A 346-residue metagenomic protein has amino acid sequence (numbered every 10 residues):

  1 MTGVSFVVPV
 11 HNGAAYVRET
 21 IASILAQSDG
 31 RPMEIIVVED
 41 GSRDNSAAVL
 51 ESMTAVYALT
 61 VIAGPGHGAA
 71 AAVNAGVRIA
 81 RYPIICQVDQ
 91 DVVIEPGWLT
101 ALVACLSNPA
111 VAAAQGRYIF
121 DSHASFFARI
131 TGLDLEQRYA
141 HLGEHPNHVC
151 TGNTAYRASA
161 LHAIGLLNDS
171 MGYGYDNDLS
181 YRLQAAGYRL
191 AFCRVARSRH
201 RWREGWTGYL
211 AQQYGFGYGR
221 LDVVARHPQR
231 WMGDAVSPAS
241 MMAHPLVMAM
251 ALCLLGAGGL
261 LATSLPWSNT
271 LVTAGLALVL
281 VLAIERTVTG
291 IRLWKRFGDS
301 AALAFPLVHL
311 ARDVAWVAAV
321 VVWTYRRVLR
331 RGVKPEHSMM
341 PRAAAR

Functional and structural regions predicted by a protein language model:
A22-P32: Short, acidic, metal-binding catalytic loop of nucleotide-sugar glycosyltransferases
E39-A48, V92: A conserved acidic beta->alpha catalytic loop
G64-A80, T151: Glycine-rich, basic loop-to-helix element that forms the pyrophosphate-binding segment of sugar-nucleotide handling
I85: Short aromatic/hydrophobic "clamp" motif used to bind/position activated sugar donors
G97-F126, R201: Conserved donor NDP-sugar-binding/catalytic core segment of glycosyltransferases
F120-D121, R138-Y156, M171-G172, D178 (+2 more regions): A recurrent flexible, glycine/aromatic-enriched loop bordering the glycosyltransferase active site that acts as
S170-M171, N177-D234: Catalytic donor/gating beta->alpha subdomain of glycosyltransferases that bind UDP-sugars
T207-V272, W294-A302, P335, M339: Basic/Trp-rich segment in TM-proximal cytosolic loops or flexible interdomain/linker regions
